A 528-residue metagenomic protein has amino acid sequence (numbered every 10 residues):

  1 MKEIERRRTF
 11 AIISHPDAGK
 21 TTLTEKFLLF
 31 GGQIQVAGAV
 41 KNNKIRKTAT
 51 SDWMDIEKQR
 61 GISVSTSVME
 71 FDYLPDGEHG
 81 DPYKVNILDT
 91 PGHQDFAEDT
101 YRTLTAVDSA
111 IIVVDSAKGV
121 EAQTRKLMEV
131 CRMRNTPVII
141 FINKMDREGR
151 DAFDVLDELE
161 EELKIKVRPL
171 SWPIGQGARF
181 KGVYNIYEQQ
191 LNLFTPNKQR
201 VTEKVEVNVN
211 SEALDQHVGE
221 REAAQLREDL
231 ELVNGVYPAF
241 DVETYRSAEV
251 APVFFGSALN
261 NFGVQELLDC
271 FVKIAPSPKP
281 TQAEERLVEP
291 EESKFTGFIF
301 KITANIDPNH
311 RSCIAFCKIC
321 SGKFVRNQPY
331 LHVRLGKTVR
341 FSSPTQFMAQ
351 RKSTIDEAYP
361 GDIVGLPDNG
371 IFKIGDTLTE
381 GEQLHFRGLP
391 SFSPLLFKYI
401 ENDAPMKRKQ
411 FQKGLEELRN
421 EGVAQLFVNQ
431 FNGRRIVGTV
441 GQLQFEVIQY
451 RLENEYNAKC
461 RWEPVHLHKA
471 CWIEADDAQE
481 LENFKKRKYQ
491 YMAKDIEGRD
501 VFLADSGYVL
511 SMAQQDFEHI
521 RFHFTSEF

Functional and structural regions predicted by a protein language model:
M1-F528: Structural and coupling elements of P-loop NTPases
